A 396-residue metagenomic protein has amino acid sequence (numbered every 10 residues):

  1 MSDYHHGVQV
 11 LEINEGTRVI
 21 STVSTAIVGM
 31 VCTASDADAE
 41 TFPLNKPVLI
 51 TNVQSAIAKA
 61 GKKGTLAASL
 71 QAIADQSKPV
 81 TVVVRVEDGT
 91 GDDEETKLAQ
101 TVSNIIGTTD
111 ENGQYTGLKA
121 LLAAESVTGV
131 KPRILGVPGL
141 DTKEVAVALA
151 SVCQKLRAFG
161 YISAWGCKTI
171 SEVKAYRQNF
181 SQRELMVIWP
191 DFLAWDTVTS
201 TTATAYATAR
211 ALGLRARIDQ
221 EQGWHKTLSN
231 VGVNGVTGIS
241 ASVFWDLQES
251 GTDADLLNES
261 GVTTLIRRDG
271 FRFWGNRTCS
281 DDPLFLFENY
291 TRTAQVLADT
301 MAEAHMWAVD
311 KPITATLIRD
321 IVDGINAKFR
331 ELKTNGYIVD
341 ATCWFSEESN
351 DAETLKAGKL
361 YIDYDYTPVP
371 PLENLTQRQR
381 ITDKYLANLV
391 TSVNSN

Functional and structural regions predicted by a protein language model:
M1-T25, L389-N396: Short, intrinsically disordered N-terminal pre-domain segments
S2-E15, V28-S35, T41-Q54, Q71 (+4 more regions): A glycine- and small-residue-enriched flexible loop/hinge signal that marks low-structured segments
G16-T17, T342-T354: Short amphipathic beta-strand and strand-loop transition segments with alternating hydrophobic
S24-A26, V339, G358-I362: Residues at beta-strand starts and edge strands
I57-K97: Glycine-rich, N-terminal phosphate-binding loop and its surrounding beta-alpha-beta segment
E94, I106, D110, A341-E348: Short, conserved loop-to-beta-strand elements that form functional interface hotspots
F287-E348: Acidic, low-complexity glycine/serine/threonine-rich segments
S349-N396: C-terminal edge-of-domain segments
